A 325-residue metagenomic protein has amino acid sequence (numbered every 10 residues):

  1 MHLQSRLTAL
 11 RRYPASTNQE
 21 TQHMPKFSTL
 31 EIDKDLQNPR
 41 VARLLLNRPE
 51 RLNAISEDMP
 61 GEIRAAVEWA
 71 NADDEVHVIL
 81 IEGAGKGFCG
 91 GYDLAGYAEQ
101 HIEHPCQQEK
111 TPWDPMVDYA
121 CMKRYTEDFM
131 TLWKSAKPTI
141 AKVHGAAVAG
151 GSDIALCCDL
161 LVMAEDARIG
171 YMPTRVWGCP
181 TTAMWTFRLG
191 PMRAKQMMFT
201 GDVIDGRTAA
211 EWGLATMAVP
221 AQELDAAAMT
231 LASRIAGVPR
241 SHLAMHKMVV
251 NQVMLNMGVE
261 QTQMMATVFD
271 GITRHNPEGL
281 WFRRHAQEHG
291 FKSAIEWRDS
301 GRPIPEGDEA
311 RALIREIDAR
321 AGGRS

Functional and structural regions predicted by a protein language model:
Q4-A84, G322-S325: Conserved CoA-thioester-binding segment of acyl-CoA-metabolizing enzymes
L7-L10, N18-R40, D205-G206, A226 (+1 more regions): C-terminal alpha-helix plus adjacent terminal tail
L44, R48, E62-I63, I81 (+5 more regions): Terminal peptide-recognition signature
D58-E62, R124, T131, A227 (+2 more regions): Charged catalytic carboxylate motif
G83-E127, G290-S293: Glycine- (often His-adjacent) and acidic-residue-rich active-site loop that binds/positions the CoA thioester
K86-C89, V148, V250-V253: Short, active-site-adjacent cap segments at secondary-structure transitions
M130-L243: Crotonase-fold acyl-CoA enzyme core
